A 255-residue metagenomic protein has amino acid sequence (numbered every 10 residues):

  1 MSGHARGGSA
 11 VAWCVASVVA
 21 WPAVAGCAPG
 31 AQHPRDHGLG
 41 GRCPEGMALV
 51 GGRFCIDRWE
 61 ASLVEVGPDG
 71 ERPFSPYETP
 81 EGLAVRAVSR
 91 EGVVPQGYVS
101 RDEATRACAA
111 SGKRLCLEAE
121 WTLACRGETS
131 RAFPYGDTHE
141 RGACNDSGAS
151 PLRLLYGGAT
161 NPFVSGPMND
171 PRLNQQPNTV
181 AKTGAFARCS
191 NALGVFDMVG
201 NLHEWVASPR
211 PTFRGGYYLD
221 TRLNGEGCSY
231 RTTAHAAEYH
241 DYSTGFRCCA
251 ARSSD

Functional and structural regions predicted by a protein language model:
M1-S9: N-terminal secretory signal peptides that target proteins for export/translocation
A12-A23: Bacterial N-terminal signal peptides
S17, G30, G46, R58 (+6 more regions): General secretory precursor processing signal
D36-T105, A109-S111, A124, G200: A short glycine-rich, aromatic-capped structural motif
A61-E65, L219, S254: Active-site/binding-pocket entry motifs
R101-T232, Y242: Functional-site microenvironments in short loops/helix caps that host divalent-cation chemistry
S243-D255: Short, structured beta-strand segments at or near domain termini in extracellular proteins/domains
